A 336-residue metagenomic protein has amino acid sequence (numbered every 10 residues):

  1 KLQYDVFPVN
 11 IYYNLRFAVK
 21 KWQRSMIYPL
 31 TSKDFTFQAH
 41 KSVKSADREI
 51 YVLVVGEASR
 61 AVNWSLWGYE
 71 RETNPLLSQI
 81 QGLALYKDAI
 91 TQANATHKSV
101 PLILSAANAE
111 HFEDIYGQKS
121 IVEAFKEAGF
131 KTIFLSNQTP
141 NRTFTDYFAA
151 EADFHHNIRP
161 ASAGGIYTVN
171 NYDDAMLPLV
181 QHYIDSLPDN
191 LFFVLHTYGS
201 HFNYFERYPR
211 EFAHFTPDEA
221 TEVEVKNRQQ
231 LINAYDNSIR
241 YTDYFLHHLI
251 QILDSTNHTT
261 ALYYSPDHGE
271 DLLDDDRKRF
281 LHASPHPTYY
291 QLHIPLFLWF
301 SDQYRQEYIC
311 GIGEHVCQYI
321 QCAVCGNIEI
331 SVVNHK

Functional and structural regions predicted by a protein language model:
K1-L53, A58-E222, H293, I320-K336: Active-site-proximal alpha/beta segments of enzymes that process anionic O-linked groups
V52-L53, S238-F280, A323-I330: Metal-dependent active-site segment of extracytoplasmic phospho-/sulfohydrolases and closely related
G68-E72, H258-T259, Y263-Y304: Histidine-centered active-site microenvironments of extracellular/periplasmic hydrolases and transferases
L76-L77, F125, L195, Y208-F212 (+7 more regions): Proline/Glycine/Serine-rich low-complexity intrinsically disordered segments that serve as flexible stalks/linkers
L102, P160-A161, E222-L231, D302-E307: Short glycine/proline-rich turn/loop motifs
F112-G117, Q229-R240, S284-L292, Y304-V324 (+1 more regions): A short beta-strand-to-alpha-helix junction
F134-S136, F192-G199, D236-I239, A261-P266 (+1 more regions): Short beta-strand segments
M176-V180, F202-Y208, V225-L231, Y235-S238 (+1 more regions): Active-site regions of metal-assisted phosphoester/phosphodiester hydrolases, unifying DNase/endonuclease modules
